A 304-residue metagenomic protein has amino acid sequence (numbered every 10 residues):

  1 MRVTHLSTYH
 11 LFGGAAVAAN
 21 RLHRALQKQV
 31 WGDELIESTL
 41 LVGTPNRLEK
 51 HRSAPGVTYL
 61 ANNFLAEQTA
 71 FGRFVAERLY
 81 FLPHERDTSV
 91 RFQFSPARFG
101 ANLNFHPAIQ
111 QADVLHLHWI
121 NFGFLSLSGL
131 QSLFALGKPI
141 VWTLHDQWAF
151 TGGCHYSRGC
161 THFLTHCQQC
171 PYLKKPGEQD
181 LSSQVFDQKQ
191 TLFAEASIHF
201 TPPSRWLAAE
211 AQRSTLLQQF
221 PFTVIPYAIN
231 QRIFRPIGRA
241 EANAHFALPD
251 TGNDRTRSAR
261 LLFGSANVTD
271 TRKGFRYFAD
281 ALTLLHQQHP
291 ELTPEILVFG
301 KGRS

Functional and structural regions predicted by a protein language model:
R2, I198-H199, P221, D250-L262 (+1 more regions): Charged active-site motifs of nucleotide-sugar-dependent glycosyltransferases
H5-G13, V17-R98, L103-F105, I109 (+1 more regions): N-terminal strand-loop element at the rim of the active site of nucleotide-sugar-dependent glycosyltransferases
L6-S7, P203, I225-A228, F263-N267 (+1 more regions): Short hydrophobic "strand-cap" motifs at the C-terminus of beta-strands
F74, R78-R91, W142-Q188: Acceptor-binding helix/loop patch of EC 2.4 sugar-transfer enzymes, predominantly nucleotide-sugar-dependent
F92, N104-L125, K138-H145: Short N-terminal targeting/anchoring amphipathic segment
T151-Y156, P176-N243: A short, active-site helix/loop in glycosyltransferases that binds the activated sugar's phosphate group
Q212-R213, T269-S304: Short, structured helix-loop element that forms part of the nucleotide-activated donor/catalytic region
P249-K273, A279-L282: Conserved donor-binding/catalytic core segment of Leloir-type glycosyltransferases
